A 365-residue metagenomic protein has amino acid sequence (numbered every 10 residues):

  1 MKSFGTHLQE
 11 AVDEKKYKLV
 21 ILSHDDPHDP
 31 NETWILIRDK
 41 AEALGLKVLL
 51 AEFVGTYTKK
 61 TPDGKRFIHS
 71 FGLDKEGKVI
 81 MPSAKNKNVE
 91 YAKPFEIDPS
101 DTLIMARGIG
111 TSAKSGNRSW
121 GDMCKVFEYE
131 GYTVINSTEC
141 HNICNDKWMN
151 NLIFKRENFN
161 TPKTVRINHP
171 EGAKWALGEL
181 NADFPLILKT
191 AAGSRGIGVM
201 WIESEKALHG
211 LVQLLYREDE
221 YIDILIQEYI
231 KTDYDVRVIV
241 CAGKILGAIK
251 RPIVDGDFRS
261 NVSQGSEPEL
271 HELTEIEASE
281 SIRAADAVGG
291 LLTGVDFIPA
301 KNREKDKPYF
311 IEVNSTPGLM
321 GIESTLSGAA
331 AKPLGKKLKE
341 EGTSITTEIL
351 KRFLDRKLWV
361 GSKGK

Functional and structural regions predicted by a protein language model:
K2-E14: Proteolytic processing junctions in secreted/extracellular precursors, especially proprotein convertase/trypsin-like
F4, E272, D286, G290 (+1 more regions): C-terminal active-site "lid" helix and adjoining low-complexity regulatory extension at the edge of ATP-using catalytic
K18, T102-L103, Y309: Structural motif
L19-H24, W34, C124, Y129-E130 (+5 more regions): Active-site nucleotide/adenylate-binding loops and adjacent lid/helix of ATP-dependent enzymes
D26-K163: Conserved N-proximal alpha/beta basic substrate-recognition cap immediately N-terminal to, or forming the N-lobe
I109-T111, A191-G193, T316: Short glycine-rich anion-binding loops that position phosphate/pyrophosphate groups of nucleotides and phosphorylated
L186, G247, T293, Y309-E312: Protein kinase-like catalytic core scaffold
I197-A284, V288: Phosphate-binding site of ATP-dependent enzymes
